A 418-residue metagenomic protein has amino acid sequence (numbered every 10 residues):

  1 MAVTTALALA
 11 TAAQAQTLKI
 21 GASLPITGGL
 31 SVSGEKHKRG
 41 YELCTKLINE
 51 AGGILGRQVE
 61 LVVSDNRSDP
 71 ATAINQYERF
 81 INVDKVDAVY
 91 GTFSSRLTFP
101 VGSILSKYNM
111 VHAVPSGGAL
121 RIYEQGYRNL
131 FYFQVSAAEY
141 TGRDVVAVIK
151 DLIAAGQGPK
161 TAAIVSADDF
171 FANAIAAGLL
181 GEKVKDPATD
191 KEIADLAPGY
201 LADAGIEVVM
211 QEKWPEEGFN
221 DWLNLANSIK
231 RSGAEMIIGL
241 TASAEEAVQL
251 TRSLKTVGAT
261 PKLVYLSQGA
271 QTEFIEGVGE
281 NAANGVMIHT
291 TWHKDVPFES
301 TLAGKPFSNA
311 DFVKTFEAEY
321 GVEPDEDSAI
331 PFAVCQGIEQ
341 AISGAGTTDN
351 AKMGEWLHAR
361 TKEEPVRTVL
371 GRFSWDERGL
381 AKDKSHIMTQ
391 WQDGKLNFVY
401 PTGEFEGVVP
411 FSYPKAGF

Functional and structural regions predicted by a protein language model:
M1-Q14: Gram-negative bacterial Sec-dependent N-terminal signal peptides
G21-G40, S64-A71, F93-S94, V165-A174 (+2 more regions): Extracytoplasmic "Venus flytrap"
V32-H37, L47, A51-E124, F133 (+2 more regions): Beta-alpha junction/loop-to-helix N-cap segments that form part of ligand/metal-binding clefts
R39-L61, A155, K191-G205: Signal peptide-proximal N-terminal region of secreted/periplasmic/extracellular or secretory-lumen proteins
T72-N75, A119-R121, R128-V257, A303: Extracellular/periplasmic Venus flytrap/periplasmic-binding protein
F80, D84-F93, A113-P115, T161-S166 (+4 more regions): Periplasmic-binding protein-like
L254-F332, T402-G417: Extracellular/periplasmic periplasmic-binding protein-like sensory domains
T315-S328, G337-Y400, F418: Segments of small-molecule ligand-sensing domains
